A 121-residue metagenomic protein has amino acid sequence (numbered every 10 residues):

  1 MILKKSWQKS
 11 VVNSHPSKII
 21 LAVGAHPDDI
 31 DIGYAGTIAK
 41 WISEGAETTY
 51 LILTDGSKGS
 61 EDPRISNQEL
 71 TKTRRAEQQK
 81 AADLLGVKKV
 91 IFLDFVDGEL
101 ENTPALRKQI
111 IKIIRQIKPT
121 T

Functional and structural regions predicted by a protein language model:
I2-I117: Active-site rim/loop-helix segments in enzyme catalytic domains that contact anionic ligands
T121: Short, Asp-centered acidic motifs that coordinate Mg2+ and/or phosphate in catalytic or ligand-binding sites
